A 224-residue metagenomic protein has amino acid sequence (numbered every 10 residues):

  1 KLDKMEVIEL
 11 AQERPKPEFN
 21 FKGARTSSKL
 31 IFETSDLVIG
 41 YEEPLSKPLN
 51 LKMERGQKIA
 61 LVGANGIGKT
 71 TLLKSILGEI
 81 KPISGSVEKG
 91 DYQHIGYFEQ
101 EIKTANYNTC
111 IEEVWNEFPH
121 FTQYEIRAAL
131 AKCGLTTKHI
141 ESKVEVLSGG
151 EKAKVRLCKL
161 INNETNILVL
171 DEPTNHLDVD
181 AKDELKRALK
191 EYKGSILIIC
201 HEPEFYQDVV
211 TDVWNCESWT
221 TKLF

Functional and structural regions predicted by a protein language model:
K1-P17: ABC transporter TMD-NBD coupling linker
P15, F21-F224: ABC ATP-binding cassette signature C-motif
